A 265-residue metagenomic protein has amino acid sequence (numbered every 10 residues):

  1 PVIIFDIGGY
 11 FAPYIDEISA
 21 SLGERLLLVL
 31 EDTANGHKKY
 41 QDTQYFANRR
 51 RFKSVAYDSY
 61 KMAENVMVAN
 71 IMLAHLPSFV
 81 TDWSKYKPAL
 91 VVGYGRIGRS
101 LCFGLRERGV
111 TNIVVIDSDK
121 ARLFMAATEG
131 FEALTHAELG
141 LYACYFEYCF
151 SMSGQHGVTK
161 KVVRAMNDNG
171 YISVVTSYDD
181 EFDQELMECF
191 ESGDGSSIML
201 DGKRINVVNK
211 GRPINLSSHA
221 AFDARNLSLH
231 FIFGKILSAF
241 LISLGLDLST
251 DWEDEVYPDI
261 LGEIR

Functional and structural regions predicted by a protein language model:
P1-K87: Glycine/serine-rich phosphate-binding loop and adjoining beta1-alpha1 elements at the start of nucleotide-handling
I4-I7, G23-A34, S151, Q155 (+1 more regions): ADP-ribose/adenylate-binding Rossmann-like module
R50-W83, D183-R265: Adenosine-phosphate binding glycine-rich loop
V80-R106, V114: Glycine-rich adenosine-cofactor-binding loop
S84, G140-C144, V163-M166: A short, aliphatic-rich alpha-helical micro-motif
K85-P88, V110, F146, N169: Phosphate-coordination loops involved in phosphoryl transfer and adenosine-cofactor binding
R108-E129: NAD(P)-binding Rossmann-fold cofactor-contacting core
G130-Y145: Short acidic low-complexity segments
